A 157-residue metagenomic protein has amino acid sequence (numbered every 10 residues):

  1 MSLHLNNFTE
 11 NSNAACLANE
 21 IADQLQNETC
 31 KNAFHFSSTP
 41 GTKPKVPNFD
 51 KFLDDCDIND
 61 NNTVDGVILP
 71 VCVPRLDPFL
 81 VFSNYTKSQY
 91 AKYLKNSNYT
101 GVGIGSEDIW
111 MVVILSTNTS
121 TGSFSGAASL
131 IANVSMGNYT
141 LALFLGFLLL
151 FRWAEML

Functional and structural regions predicted by a protein language model:
M1-F49: Short, well-ordered surface patches within globular domains
M1-S2, N11, L76-P78, S135-G137: Alpha-helix initiation/capping motif
S2, Y90-K92, F144-L145: Short, flexible coil/linker segments at or flanking structured domains
A33-S135, F151: A well-ordered secondary-structure block
L130-L157: Cleavable C-terminal sorting propeptides in eukaryotic secreted/cell-surface proteins
